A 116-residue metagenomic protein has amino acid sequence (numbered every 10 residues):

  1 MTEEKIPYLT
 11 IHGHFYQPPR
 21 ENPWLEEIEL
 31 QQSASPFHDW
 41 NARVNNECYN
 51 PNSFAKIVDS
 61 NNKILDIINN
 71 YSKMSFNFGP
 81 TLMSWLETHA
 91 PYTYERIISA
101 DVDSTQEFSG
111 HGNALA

Functional and structural regions predicted by a protein language model:
M1-F76, P80-T81, W85-A114: N-terminal regions that are enriched for targeting/export leaders and immediately downstream pro/stem segments
